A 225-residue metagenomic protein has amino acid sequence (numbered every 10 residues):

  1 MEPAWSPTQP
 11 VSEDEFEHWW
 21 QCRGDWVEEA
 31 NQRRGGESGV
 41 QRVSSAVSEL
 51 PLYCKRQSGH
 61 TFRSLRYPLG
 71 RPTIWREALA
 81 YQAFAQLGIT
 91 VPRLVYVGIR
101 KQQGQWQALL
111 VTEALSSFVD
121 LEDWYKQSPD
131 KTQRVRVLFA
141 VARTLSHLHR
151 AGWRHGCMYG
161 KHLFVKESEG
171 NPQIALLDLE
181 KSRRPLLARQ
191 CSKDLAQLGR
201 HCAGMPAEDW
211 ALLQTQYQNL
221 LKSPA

Functional and structural regions predicted by a protein language model:
M1-A30: Juxta-kinase regulatory segment immediately upstream of eukaryotic protein kinase catalytic domains
W19-V119, S146, R150: Conserved ATP-binding subdomain of kinase catalytic cores across diverse folds
V40-S45, Y53, R143-R184: Active-site acidic catalytic loop and adjacent metal/ATP-binding pocket of ATP-dependent phosphoryl transfer enzymes
G59-S64, K126-P129, D178, S192-A196: Short glycine/proline- and charge-enriched loop/turn segments that cap or connect secondary-structure elements
L69-P72, T132-R136, Q190: Alpha-helix N-cap and loop-to-helix initiation/capping positions
W75, V135-F139, A211: Non-membrane alpha-helical structural segments and their capping/turn regions in soluble enzymes
A83-T90, F118, E122-K161: Conserved kinase catalytic-core helix
E167-S168, P172-A225: C-lobe/activation-segment region of protein kinase-like
